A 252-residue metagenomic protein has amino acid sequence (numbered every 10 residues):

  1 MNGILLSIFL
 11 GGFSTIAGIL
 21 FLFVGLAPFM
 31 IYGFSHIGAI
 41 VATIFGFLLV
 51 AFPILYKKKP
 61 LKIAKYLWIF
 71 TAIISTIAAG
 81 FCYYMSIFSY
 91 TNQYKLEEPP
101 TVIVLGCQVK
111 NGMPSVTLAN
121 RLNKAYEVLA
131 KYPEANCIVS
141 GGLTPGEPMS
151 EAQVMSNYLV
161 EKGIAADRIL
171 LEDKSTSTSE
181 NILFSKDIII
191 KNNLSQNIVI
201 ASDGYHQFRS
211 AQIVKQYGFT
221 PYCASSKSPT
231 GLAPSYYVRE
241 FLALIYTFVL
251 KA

Functional and structural regions predicted by a protein language model:
M1-F9, K251-A252: Short, Lys/Arg-enriched, disordered terminal segments
N2, L6, K59-Y66, N111: Membrane-interfacial loop-to-transmembrane-helix junctions in polytopic alpha-helical membrane proteins
L6-L55: Membrane-embedded alpha-helical segments of integral membrane proteins
L10-F13, L67-I74, R239: Hydrophobic alpha-helical transmembrane segments of polytopic
L20-P28, A78-S86, F248: Short hydrophobic alpha-helical membrane-anchoring segments
L48-T91: Transmembrane alpha-helices and immediately adjacent membrane-cytoplasm interface residues in multi-pass integral
W68, G80-R239: A structural signal for short, hydrophobic/glycine-enriched beta-strand patches
P234-A252: A transmembrane-helix-recognition feature enriched in membrane-embedded lipid enzymes and envelope glyco-/phospholipid
